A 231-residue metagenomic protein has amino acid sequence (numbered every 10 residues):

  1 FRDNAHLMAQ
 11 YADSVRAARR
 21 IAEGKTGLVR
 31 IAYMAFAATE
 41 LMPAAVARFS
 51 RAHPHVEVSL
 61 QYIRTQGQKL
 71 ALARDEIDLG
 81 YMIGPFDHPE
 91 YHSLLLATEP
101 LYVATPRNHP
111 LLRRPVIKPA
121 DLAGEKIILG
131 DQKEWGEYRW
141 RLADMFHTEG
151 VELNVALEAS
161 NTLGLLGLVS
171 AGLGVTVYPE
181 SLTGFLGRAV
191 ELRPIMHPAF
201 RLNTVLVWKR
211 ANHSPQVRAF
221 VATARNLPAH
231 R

Functional and structural regions predicted by a protein language model:
F1-E23: Alpha-helical "hinge/linker" immediately C-terminal to small N-terminal DNA-binding modules
H6, I21, A44-R48, T65-T105 (+5 more regions): Short beta-strand-centered segments that line the small-molecule binding cleft or hinge of alpha/beta clamshell
R16, T26-P89, V155, A159: Central regulatory/effector-binding core of bacterial HTH transcription factors
L28-A32, G80, A104, I128 (+3 more regions): Short, well-ordered beta-strand segments
A32, L101, P110, I117-E137: Short loop->beta-strand "edge-of-pocket" segments that line small-molecule binding or catalytic clefts across diverse
L41, E191-R231: A late-sequence structural motif
G84-P85, R107, E180-L182, R210: Short secondary-structure boundary segments
K126-E149, S214-A222, R231: Secondary-structure junction motif
